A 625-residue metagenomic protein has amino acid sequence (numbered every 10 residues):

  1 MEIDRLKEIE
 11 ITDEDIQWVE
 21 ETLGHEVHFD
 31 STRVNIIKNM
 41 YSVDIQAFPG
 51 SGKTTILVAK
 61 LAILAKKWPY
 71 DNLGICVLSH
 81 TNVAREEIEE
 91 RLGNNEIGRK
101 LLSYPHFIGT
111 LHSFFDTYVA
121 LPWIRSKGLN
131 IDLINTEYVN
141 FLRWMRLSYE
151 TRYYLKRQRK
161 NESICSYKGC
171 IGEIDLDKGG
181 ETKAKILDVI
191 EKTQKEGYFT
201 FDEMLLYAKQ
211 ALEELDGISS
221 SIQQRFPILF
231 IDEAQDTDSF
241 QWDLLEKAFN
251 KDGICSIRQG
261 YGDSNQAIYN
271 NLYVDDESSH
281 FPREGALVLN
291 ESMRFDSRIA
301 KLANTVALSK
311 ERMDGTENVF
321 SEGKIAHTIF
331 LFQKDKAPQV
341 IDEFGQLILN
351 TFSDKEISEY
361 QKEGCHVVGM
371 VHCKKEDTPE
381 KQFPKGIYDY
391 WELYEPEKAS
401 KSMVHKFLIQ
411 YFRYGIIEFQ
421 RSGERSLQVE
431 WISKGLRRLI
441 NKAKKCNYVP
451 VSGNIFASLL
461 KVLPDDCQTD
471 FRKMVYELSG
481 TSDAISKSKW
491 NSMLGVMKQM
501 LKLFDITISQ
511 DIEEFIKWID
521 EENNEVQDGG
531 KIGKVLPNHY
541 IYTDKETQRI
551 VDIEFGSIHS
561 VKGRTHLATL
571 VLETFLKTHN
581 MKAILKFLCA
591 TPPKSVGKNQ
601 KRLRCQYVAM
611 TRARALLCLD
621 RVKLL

Functional and structural regions predicted by a protein language model:
M1-L625: The feature marks helicase ATPase cores and/or their adjacent C-terminal helical subdomains in SF1/SF2/AAA+ helicases
